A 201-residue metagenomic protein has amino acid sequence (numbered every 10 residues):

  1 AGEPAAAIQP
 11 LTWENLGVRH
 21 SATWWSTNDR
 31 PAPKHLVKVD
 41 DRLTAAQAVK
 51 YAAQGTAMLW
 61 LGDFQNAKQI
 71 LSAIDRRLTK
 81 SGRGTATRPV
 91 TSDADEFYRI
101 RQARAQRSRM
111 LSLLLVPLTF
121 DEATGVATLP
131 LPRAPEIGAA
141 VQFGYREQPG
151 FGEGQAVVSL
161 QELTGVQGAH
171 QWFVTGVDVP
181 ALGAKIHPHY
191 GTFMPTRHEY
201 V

Functional and structural regions predicted by a protein language model:
A1-G183: N-terminal auxiliary segments of SAM/dcSAM-dependent transferases
G168-Q171, H189-V201: Conserved SAM-binding loop and adjacent beta-strand
